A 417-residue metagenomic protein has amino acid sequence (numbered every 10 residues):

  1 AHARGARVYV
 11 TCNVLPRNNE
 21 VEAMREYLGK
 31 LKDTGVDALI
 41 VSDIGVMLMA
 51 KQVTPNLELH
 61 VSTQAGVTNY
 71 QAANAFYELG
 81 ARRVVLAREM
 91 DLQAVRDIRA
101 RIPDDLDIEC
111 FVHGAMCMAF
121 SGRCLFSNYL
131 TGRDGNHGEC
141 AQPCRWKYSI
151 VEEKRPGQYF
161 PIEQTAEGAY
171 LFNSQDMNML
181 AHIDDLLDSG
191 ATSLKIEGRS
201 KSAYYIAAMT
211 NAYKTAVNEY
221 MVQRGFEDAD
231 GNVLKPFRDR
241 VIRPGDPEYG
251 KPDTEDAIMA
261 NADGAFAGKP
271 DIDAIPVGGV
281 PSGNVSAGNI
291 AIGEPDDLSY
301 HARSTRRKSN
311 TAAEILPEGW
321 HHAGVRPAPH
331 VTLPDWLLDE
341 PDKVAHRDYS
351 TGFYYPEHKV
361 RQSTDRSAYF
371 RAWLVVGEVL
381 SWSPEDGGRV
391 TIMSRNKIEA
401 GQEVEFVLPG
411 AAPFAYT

Functional and structural regions predicted by a protein language model:
A1-Y70: Active-site beta->alpha loop and helix N-cap motifs at the rims of alpha/beta catalytic domains
R7-V14, E22, K32, E58 (+2 more regions): Surface-exposed amphipathic alpha-helical tracts and adjacent flexible/coil segments at the periphery of soluble enzymes
